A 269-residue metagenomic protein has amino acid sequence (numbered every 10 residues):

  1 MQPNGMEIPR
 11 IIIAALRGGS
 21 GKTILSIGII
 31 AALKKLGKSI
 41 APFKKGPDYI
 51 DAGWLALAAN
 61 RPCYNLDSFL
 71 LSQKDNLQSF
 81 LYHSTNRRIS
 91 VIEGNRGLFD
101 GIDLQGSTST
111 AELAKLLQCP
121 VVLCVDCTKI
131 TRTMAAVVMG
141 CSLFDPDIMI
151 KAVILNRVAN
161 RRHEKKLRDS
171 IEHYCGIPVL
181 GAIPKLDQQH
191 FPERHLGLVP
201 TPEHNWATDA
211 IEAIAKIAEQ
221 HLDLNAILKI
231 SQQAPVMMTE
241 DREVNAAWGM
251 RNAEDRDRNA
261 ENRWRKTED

Functional and structural regions predicted by a protein language model:
M1-N4, E240-D269: Short, basic, low-complexity termini and linkers enriched in Ser/Thr/Gly/Pro that act as targeting/leader peptides
Q2, Q73, Q78, Q105 (+5 more regions): Residue-identity detector for glutamine
G5-L117, V121, V125-A152, A159-K165 (+2 more regions): ATP-dependent carboxylate-amine ligase catalytic core
T131-D241: Internal gly/pro-rich beta-alpha loop/helix module that stabilizes soluble enzyme cofactors or their anionic handles
